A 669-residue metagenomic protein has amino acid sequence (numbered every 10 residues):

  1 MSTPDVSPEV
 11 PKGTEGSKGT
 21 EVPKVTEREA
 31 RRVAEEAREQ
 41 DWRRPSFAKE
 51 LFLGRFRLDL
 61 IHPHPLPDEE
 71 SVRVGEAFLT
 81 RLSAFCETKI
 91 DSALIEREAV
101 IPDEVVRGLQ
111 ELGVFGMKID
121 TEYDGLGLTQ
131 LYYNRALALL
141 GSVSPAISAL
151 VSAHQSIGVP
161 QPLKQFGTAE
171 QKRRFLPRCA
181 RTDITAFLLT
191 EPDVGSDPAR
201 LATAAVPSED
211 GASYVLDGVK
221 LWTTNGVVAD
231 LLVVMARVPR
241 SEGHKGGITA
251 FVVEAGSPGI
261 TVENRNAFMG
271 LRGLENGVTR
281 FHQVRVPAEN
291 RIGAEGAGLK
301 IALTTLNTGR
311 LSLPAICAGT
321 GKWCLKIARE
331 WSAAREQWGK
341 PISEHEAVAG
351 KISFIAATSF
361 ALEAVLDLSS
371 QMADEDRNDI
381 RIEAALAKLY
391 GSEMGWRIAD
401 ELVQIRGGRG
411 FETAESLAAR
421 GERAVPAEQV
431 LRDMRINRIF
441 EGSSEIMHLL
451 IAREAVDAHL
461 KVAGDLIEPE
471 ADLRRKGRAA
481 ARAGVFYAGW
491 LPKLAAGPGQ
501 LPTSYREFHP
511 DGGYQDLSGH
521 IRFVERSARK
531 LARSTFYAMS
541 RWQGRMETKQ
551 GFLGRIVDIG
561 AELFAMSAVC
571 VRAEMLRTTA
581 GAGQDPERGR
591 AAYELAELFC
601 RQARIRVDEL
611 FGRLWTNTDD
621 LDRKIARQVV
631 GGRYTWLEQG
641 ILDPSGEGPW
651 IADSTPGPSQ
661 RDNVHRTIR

Functional and structural regions predicted by a protein language model:
M1-T14, G19-H154, L163-F166, E170 (+7 more regions): Flavin-dependent oxidoreductase catalytic core characteristic of acyl-CoA dehydrogenase/oxidase-like enzymes
S152-V159, T190-D193: Short, glycine/charge-rich beta-strand/loop segments that flank catalytic centers and engage negatively charged groups
R174, P192-V206, L221: Beta-sandwich/jelly-roll carbohydrate-recognition scaffolds of carbohydrate-active enzymes
F175-T182, A255-S257: Soluble sensory domains of the PAS superfamily and closely related sensory modules
R181-L189: A short, Trp-centered hydrophobic/proline-enriched beta-strand micro-motif
D193-S196, W222-N225, E242, F268-E275: Short Gly/Pro-enriched turn/cap motifs at secondary-structure boundaries
A212-S213, D217-T261: A short core secondary-structure module
I260-F268: Sequence-specific dsDNA recognition surfaces
